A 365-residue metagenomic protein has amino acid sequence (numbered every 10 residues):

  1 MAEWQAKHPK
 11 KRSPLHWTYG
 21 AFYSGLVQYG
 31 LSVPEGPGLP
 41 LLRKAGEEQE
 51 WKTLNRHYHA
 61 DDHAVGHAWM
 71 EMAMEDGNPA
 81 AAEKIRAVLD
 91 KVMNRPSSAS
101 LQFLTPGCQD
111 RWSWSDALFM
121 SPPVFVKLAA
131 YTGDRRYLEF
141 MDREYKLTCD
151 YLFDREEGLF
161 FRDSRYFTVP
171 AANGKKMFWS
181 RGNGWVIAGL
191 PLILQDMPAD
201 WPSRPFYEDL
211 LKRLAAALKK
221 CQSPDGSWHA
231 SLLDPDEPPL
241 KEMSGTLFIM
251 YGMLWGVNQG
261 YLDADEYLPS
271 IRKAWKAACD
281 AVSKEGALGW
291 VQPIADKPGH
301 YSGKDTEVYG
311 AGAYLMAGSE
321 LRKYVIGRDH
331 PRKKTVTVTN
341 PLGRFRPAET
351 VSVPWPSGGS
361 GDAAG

Functional and structural regions predicted by a protein language model:
M1-G20, V27-E48, K52-K91, R95 (+4 more regions): CBM-like carbohydrate-recognition segments
Q28-P34, M177, W201-R204, K304 (+2 more regions): Compositionally biased, low-complexity linear motifs
L39-R43, W51-F167, A172-F178, E285: Extended ligand-binding groove/face enriched in aromatic
S115-F119, V126-L232, P238-M250, L262-V291 (+3 more regions): Extended ligand-binding clefts on enzyme/binding-domain cores
H330-G365: Carbohydrate-active enzymes and regulators
